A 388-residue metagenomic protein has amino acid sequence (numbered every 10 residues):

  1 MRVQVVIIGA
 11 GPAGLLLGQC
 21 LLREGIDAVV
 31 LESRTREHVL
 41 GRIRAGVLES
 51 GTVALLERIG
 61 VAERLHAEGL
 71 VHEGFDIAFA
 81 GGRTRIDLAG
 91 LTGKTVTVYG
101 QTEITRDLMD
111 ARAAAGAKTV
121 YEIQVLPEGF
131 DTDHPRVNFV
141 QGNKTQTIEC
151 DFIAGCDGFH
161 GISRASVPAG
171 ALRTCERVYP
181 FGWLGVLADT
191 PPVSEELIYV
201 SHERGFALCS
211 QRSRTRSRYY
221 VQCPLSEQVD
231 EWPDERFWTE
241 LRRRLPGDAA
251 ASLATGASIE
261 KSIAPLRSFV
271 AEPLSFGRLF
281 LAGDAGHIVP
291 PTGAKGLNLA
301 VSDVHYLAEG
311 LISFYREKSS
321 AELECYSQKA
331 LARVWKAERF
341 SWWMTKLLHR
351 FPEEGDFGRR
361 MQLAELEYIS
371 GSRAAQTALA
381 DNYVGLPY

Functional and structural regions predicted by a protein language model:
M1-V5: Extreme N-terminal starter segment of soluble prokaryotic enzymes
I8-G25, L108, S262-R339, W343: Conserved mid-domain beta->alpha element of the FAD-binding
L22-I43: Glycine-rich FAD pyrophosphate-binding loop
V30-L31, G155, V200, A282: Generic enzyme active-site microenvironment
G41-A45, E49-A115, G129, E338: Active-site-adjacent segment of FAD-dependent monooxygenases/related oxidoreductases
H66-G74, E122, P246-E260, K318-E324 (+1 more regions): Acidic/histidine metal-binding catalytic segments
D110, A117, I123-P127, T132-S262 (+2 more regions): Conserved FAD-binding catalytic core of PHBH/FMO-like flavoproteins
A294, E309-Y388: C-terminal helical "tail/cap" subdomain of flavin- and related membrane-associated enzymes
